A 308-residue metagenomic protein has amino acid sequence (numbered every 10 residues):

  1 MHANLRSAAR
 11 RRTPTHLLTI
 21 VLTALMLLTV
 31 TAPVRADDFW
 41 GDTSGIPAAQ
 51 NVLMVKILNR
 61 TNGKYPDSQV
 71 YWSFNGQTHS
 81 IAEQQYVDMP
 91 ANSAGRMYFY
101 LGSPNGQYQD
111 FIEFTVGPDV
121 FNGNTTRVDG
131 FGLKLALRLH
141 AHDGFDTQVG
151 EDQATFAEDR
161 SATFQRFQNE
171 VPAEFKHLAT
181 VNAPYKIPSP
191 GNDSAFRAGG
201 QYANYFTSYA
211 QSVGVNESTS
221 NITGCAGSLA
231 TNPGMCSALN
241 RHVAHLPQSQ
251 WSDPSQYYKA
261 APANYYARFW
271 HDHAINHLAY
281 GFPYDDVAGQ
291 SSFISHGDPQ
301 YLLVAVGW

Functional and structural regions predicted by a protein language model:
M1-T13: N-terminal secretory signal peptides that target proteins for export/translocation
A3-L5, L17, T43, F111: Short linear motifs in intrinsically disordered/low-complexity regions
A9, T15, F293-G297: Serine/proline-rich low-complexity intrinsically disordered segments, especially terminal tails, linkers
T13-P14, M26: Short, low-complexity disordered leader/linker segments with a strong preference for bacterial N-terminal type II
T19-T29: Bacterial N-terminal signal peptides
T29-V30, A260: Alpha-helical interaction segments
A32-A36: Sec/Tat signal peptide C-region and signal peptidase I cleavage site
D37-W308: Extracellular low-complexity, O-glycosylation-prone Ser/Thr/Pro/Gly-rich "stalks" and linkers flanking catalytic
